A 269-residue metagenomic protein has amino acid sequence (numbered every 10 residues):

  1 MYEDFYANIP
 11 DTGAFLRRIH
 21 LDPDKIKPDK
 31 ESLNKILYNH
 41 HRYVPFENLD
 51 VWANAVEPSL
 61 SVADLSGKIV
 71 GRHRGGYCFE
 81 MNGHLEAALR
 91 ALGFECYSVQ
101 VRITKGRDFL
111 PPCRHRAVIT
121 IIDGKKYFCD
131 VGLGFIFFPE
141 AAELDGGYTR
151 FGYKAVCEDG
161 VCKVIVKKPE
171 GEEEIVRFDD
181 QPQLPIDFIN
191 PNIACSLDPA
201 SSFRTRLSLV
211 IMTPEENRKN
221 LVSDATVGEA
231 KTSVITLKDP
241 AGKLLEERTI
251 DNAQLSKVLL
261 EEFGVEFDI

Functional and structural regions predicted by a protein language model:
M1-G75, R90-P112, G134-I269: Mixed-charge, low-complexity segments
R116-I119: Short beta-strand scaffold segments in enzyme catalytic cores
D123-K125, P214: Short strand-connecting beta-turns/loops that link adjacent beta-strands
Y127-G134: Catalytic Cys-His active-site segments of thiol-dependent hydrolases/isopeptidases
